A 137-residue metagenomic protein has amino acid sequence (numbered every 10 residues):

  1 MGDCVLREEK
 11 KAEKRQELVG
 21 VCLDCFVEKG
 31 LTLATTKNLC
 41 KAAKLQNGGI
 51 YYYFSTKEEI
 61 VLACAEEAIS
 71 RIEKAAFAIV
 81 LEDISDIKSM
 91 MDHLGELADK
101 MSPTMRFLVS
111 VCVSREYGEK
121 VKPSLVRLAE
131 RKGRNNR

Functional and structural regions predicted by a protein language model:
M1-E13: N-terminal intrinsically disordered/low-complexity leader segments
E17, V21, C25-E59, A63: Helix-turn-helix
E17, V21-E28, K74-A75, I79 (+2 more regions): Solvent-exposed, amphipathic alpha-helical segments
A42, H93, F107-V111, S124-L128: Short acidic/histidine-centered micro-motifs embedded in hydrophobic/aromatic stretches that mark compact functional
F54, E96, V109-G118: Short helix-capping/turn signature of helix-turn-helix
A63, A76-P103: Hydrophobic alpha-helical connector segments
E66-I72: Short, basic, alpha-helical segments at the C-terminal edge of helix-turn-helix-like DNA-binding modules
E73-A78, K100-P103, G118-R137: Amphipathic alpha-helical packing segments from all-alpha helical-bundle domains
